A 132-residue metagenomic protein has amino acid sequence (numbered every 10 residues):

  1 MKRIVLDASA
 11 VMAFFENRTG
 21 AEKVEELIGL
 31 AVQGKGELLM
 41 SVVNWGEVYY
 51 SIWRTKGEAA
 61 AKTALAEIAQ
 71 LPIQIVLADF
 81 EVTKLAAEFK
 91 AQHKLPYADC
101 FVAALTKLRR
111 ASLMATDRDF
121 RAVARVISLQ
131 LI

Functional and structural regions predicted by a protein language model:
M1-M40, W53-A66, Q130-I132: Short, well-structured N-terminal submotif of metal-dependent ribonuclease cores
M1-R3, A103-I132: Acidic, PIN/NYN-like endoribonuclease modules and their adjacent C-terminal/linker elements
V11-M12, W45, F120-R121: A generic structural signal for short hydrophobic patches within well-formed alpha-helices
T19, V43-N44, A78-E81, F101 (+1 more regions): Short beta->alpha linker loops
V32, A69, K107: Anion (oxyanion) recognition and catalysis
S51-R54, P72: Helix-loop "lid/cap" segments that line or gate small-molecule binding pockets
Q74-M114: Active-site neighborhoods of divalent-metal-dependent phosphate/nucleic-acid chemistry enzymes
